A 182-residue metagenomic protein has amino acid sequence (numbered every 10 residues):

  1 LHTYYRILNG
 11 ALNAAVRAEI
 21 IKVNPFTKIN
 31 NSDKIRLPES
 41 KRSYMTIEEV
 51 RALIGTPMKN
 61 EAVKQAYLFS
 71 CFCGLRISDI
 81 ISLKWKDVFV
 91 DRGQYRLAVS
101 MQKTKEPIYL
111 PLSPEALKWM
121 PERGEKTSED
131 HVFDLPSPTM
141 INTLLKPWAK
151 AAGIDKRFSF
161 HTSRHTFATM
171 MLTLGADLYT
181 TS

Functional and structural regions predicted by a protein language model:
H2-Y4, R17, I21-I81, G93 (+3 more regions): Basic, Lys/Arg- and aromatic-enriched nucleic-acid-binding interface segment
T3, P136-T139, D155-G175: Short basic/aromatic active-site micro-motif
N9, N30, K34, R51-G55 (+3 more regions): Amphipathic, well-packed alpha-helical segments that form the structural scaffold of globular domains
N9-L12, V16: C-terminal flanking helix
R17, L68, F72, R76-D79 (+3 more regions): C-terminal catalytic core of tyrosine-transesterase DNA break-rejoin enzymes
L37-R42, T56-M58, A98-P107, H131-S137 (+1 more regions): Short, contiguous acidic/charged loop-to-helix segments that flank catalytic cores in large enzymes
D87-Q94, D155-K156, A176-S182: Short, polar N-cap/turn motifs at the start of nucleic acid-interacting alpha helices
Q102-P121, T127-P147, S159: C-terminal catalytic core of Y-nucleophile DNA break-rejoin enzymes
